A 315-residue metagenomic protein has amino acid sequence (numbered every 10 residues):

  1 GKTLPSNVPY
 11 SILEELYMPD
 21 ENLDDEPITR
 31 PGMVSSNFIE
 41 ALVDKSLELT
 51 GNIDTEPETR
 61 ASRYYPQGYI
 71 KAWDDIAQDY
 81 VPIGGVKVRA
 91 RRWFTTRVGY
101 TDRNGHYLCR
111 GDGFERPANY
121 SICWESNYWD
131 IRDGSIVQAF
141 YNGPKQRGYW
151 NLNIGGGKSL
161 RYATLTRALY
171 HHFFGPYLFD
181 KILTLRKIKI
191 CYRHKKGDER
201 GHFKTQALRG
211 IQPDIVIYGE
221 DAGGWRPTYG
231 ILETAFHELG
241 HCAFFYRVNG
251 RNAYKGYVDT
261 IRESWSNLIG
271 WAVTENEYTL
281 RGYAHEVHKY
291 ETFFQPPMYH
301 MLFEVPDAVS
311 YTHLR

Functional and structural regions predicted by a protein language model:
P66, K71-F94: Short, ordered, surface-exposed loop/turn motifs in non-cytosolic proteins
R92-H106: Short, acidic Ser/Thr/Gly-rich low-complexity loop/linker segments typical of extracellular and cell-surface proteins
L108-P117: Short Pro-Gly-centered beta-turn/loop motif in secreted/extracellular proteins
R161-P213: Auxiliary, metal-adjacent structural segments of Zn-dependent hydrolase domains
Y218-A235: Short pre-active-site segment immediately N-terminal to the catalytic Zn-binding motif
E233-N249, E263-N267, W271: Active-site recognition of the HExxH zinc-binding catalytic motif
K255-F294, M298: Post-HExxH zinc-binding segment in Zn-dependent metallohydrolases
T312-H313: Conserved small/polar residues in nucleotide/adenosyl-binding loops
